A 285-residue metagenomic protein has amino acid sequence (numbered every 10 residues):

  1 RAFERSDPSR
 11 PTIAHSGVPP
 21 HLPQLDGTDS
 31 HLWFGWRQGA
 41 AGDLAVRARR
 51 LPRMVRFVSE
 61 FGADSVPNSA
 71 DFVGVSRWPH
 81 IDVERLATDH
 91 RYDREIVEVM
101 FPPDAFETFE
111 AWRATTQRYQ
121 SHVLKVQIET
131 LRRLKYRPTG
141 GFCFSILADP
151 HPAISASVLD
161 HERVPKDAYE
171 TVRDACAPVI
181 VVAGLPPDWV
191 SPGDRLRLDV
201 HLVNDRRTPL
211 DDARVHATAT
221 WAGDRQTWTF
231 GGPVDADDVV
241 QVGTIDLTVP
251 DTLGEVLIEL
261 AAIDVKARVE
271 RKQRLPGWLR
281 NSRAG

Functional and structural regions predicted by a protein language model:
R1-P23: Active-site neighborhood of glycoside hydrolase catalytic domains
F3-E4, I13, A40-D212, H216-T220 (+2 more regions): Substrate-binding clefts and catalytic carboxylate motifs of secreted carbohydrate-active enzymes
S9, T139, L253-E255: A general structural motif
A14, F230, Q273-L275: A generic structural motif
P19-R49: C-terminal cap/loop subdomain of S1 sulfatases and analogous C-terminal strand-loop tails that border
N204, W221, A262-K266: Surface-exposed loop/turn motifs at beta-strand-loop junctions within extracellular Ig-like and Fibronectin type III
A213, D224-L253: Intrinsically disordered, low-complexity Pro/Gly/Ser/Thr-rich segments with frequent PxxP/GP/PP motifs and embedded
Q241-G243, T248-G285: Terminal connector regions
